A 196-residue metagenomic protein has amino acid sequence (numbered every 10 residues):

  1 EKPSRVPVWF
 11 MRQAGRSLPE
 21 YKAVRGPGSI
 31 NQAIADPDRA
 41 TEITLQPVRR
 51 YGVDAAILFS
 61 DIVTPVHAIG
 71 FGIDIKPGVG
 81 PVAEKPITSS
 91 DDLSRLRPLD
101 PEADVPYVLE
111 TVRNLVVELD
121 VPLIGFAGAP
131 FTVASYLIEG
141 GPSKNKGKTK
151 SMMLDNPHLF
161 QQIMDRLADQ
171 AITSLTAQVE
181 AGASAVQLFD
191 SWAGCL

Functional and structural regions predicted by a protein language model:
E1-F71, I75-P77: N-terminal basic, low-complexity leaders that serve as flexible interaction/assembly modules and, when applicable, as
M11-R16, D61-V63, V79, A127-S143: Short glycine-enriched loops at secondary-structure junctions
S29, D36, T88-S89, N145: Intrinsic-disorder/low-complexity, polar/charged segments
S29, S90-D100, M153-L159: Short glycine/proline- and acidic residue-enriched helix-loop micro-motifs that form flexible lids or anion-recognition
Q32-D36, P101-D104, I163-D165: Short, flexible loop segments at the rims of nucleotide/cofactor-binding pockets, characterized by
G72-P86, Y136-T149: Short, flexible, mixed-charge acidic loops at enzyme active sites
G78-E118: A gly/proline- and charged-residue-enriched helix-loop-helix capping module
Y107-L196: Active-site loop segments of alpha/beta catalytic cores
